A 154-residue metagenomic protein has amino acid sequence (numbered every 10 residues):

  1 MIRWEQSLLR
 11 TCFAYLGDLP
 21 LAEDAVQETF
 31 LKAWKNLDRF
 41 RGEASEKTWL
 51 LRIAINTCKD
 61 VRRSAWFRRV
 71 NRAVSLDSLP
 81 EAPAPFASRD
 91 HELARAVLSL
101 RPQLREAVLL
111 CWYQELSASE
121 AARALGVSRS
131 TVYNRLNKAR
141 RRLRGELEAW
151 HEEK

Functional and structural regions predicted by a protein language model:
M1-R10, E23, W34, R105: A short, charge-rich alpha-helical start-of-domain segment used by transcription regulators
L9-E28, D38-E43, R129, H151-K154: Short, charged helix-capping/linker segments at alpha-helix termini
D24-L31, A44-N56: Structural recognition of an alpha-helix C-terminal capping motif at a helix-to-coil junction
E28-S45, A65-W66, E146: Sigma70-family region 2
R39-R41, R52-A73, F86, K138: Arg/Lys-rich amphipathic alpha helix in sigma70-family domain 2
I55, K59, S119, L125-W150: DNA-recognition helix of helix-turn-helix
R68-L93, V97, S117-A118, E152: Internal acidic/polar
A107-C111: A short pre-motif secondary-structure segment
